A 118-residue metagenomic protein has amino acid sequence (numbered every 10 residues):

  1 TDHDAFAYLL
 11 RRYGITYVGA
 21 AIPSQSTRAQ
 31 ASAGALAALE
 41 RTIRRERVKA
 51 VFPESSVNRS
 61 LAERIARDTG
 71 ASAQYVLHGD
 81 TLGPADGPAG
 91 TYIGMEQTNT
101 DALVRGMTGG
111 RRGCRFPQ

Functional and structural regions predicted by a protein language model:
T1-Q118: Extracytoplasmic metal-acquisition and chelation regions
